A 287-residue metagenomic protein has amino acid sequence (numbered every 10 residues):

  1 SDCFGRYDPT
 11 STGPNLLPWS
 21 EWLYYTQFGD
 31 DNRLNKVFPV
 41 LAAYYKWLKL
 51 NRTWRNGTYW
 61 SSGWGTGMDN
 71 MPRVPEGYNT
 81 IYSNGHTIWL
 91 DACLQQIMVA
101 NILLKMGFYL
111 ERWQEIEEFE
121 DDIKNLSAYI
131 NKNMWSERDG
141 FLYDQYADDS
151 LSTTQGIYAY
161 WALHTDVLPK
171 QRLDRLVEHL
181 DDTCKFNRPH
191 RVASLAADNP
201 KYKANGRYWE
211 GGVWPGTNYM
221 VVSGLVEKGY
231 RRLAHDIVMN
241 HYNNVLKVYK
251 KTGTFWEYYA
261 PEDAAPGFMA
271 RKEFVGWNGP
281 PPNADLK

Functional and structural regions predicted by a protein language model:
S1-D8, T53-T87, A128-V213, L246-K287: Extended glycan-interaction surfaces of carbohydrate-active proteins
S1-G67, W89-C93, I97, G212-A234 (+2 more regions): Aromatic-rich carbohydrate-recognition surfaces in CAZymes
Y24, L48, R52, L103 (+3 more regions): Leucine-rich amphipathic alpha-helices with coiled-coil/heptad-repeat character
Y24-A42, G107-K124, D166-L180, L225-M239: Structural helix-adjacent loops and short alpha-helical linkers that scaffold large soluble proteins
Q27, Q95-Q96, Q114, Q145 (+2 more regions): Residue-identity detector for glutamine
D31, N79, W113, Q145 (+3 more regions): A near-ubiquitous, low-amplitude feature marking generic local secondary-structure context
A43-W47, N125-Y129, D182-T183, N240-V245: A short structural micro-motif
L90-I130: Active-site neighborhood of glycoside hydrolase catalytic domains
